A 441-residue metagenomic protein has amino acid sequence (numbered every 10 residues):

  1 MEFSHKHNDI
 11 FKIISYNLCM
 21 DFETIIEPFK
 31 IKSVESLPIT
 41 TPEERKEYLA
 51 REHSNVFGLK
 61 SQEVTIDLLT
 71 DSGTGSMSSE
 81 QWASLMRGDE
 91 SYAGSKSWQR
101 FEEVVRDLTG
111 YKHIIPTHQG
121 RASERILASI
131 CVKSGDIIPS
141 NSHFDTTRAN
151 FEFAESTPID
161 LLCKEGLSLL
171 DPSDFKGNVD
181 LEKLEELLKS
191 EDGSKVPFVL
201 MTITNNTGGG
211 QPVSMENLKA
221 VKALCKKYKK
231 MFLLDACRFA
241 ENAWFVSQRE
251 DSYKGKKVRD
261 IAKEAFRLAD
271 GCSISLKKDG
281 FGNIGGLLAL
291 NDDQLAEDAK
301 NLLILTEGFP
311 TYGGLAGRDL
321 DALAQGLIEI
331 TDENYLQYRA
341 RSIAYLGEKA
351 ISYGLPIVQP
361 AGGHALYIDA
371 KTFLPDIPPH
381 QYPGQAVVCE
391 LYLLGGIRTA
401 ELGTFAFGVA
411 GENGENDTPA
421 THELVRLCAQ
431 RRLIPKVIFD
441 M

Functional and structural regions predicted by a protein language model:
K6-N17: Short, positively charged and aromatic/hydrophobic N-terminal segments
D21-K60, V64-G75, Q81, E90-I114 (+2 more regions): Conserved PLP-enzyme active-site core in the AAT-like
T157-D160, L290, L295-D298, L393 (+1 more regions): Flexible glycine/proline-rich, aromatic-decorated loop/lid segments
K300-L303, L320-E329, H364-F373, A420-R426: Short acidic (Asp/Glu) and glycine-rich catalytic loops that position anionic groups and cofactors
I330, A406-M441: PLP-dependent enzyme catalytic core of the Aspartate aminotransferase-like
I343, K371-T399, E412-A420: Active-site loop ensemble at the mouth of alpha/beta enzyme cores that anchors a bound cofactor
I343-A344, V358-A370: Conserved glycine-rich beta-strand-loop-beta hairpin in the small C-terminal domain of fold type I
